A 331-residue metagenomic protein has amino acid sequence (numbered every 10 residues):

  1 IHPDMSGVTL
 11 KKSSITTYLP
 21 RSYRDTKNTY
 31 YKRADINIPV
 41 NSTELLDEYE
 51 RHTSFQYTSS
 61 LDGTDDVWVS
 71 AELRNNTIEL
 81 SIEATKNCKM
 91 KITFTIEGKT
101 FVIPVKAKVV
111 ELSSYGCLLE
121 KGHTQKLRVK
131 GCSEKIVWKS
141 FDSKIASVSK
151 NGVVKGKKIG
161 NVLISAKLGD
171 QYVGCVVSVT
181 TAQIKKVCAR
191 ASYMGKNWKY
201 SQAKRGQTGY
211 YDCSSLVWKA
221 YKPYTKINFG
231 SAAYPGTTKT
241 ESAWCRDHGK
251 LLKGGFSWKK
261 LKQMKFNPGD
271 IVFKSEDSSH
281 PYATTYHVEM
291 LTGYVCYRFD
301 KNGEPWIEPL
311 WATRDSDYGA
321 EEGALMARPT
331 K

Functional and structural regions predicted by a protein language model:
I1-A182: Extracytoplasmic soluble-region selector
S140, C213-S214, L310-T313: Short linear Ser/Thr-Pro motifs
T180-A232, S275-Y286: N-terminal capping segments
K185, I227-M326: ...with weaker cross-activation on analogous glycine-rich loops/strands in unrelated enzymes
R328-K331: Low-complexity, Gly/Ser/Thr/Pro-rich intrinsically disordered linker/tail segments
